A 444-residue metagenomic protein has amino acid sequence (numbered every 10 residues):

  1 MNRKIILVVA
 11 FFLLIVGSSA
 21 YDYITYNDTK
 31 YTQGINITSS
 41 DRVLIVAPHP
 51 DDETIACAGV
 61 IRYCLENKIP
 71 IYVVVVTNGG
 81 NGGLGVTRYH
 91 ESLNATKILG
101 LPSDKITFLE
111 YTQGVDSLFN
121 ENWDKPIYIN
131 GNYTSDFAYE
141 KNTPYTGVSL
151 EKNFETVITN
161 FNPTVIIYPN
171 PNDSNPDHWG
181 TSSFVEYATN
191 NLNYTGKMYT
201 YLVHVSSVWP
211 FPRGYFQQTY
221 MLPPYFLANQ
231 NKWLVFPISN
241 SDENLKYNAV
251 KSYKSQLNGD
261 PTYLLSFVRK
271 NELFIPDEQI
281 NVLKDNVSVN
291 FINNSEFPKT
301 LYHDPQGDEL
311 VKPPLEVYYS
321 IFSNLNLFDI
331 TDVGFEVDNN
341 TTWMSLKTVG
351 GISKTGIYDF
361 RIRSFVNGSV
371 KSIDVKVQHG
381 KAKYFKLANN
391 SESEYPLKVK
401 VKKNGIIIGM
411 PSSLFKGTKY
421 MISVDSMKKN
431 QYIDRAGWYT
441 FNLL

Functional and structural regions predicted by a protein language model:
M1-F12: N-terminal Sec-pathway targeting helices
F11, I15-S183, Y187-T195, N244 (+1 more regions): Active-site beta-strand->loop->alpha-helix modules in alpha/beta enzyme cores, enriched in Gly/His/Asp(Glu)
G17-I35, E91, K97-P102, F108 (+4 more regions): The feature marks non-catalytic terminal segments
K284-E296, D359-K381, S413-L444: Acidic/polar low-complexity flexible segments
F297-K381: Surface-exposed, glycine/proline- and aromatic-rich loop segments on solvent-exposed faces across compartments
T331-F335, E394-V399: Beta-strand-rich interaction surfaces with strong enrichment in secreted/lumenal proteins
S372-L387, E394-K398: Solvent-exposed serine/threonine-rich low-complexity stretches and specific carbohydrate-binding patches
G405-S412: Exposed aromatic-hydrophobic patches
